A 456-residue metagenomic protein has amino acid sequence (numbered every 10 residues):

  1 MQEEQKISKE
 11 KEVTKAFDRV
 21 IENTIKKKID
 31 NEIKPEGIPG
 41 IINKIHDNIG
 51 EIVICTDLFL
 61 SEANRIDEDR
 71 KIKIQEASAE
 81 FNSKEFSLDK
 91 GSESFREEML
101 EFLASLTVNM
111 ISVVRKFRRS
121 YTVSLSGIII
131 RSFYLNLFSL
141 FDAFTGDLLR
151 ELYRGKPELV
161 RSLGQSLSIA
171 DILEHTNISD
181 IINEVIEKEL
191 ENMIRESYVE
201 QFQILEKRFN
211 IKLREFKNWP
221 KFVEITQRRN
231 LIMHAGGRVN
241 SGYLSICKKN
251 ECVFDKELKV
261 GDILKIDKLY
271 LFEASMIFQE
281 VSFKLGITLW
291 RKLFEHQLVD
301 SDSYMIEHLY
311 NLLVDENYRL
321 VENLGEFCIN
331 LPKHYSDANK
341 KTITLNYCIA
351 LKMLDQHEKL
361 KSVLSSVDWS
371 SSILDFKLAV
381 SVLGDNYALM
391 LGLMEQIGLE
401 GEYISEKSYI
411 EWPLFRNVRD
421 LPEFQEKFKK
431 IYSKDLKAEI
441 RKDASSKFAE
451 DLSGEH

Functional and structural regions predicted by a protein language model:
M1-T56, R238-C247, E251-V363, W369-F376 (+5 more regions): Polyanionic, low-complexity intrinsically disordered segments
Q2-S139, A143, E295-V299: Charged alpha-helical initiation segments
I54-N64, E68, D142-Y153, N230-L244 (+2 more regions): Charged/polar positions within long, soluble alpha-helices
E85-V223, R228, S245-I246, E251-F254: Helix-loop junctions and short alpha-helical segments
V199-G242, D262-I266, Y270, Y403-W412 (+1 more regions): Short, mixed-charge amphipathic alpha-helical segments
V223, N230, G392-E395, R416: A generic structural signal for well-ordered alpha-helical surface patches
